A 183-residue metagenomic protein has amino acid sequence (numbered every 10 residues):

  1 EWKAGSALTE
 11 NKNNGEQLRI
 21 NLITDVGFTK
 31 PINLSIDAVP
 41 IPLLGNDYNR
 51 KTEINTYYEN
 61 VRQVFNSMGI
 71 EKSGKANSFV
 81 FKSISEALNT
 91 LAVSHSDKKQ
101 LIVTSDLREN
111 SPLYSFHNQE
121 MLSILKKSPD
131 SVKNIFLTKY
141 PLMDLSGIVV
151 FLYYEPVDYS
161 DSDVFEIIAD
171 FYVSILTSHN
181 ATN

Functional and structural regions predicted by a protein language model:
E1-L43, K99-V103: Von Willebrand factor
E1-S6, S78-S85, L122-F136, V164-S174: Well-ordered, non-membrane alpha-helical segments in soluble/globular domains
L8-K12, N89-H95, K139-D144: Surface-exposed acidic, glycine-flexible loop patches that form ligand/cofactor-binding and adhesion interfaces
N14-I20, K99-I102, P141-P156, T182-N183: Hydrophobic beta-strand segments of well-ordered beta-sheets in folded domains
I41-S96: Von Willebrand factor
A87, K98-N110: DG-centered beta-turn motif at the end of beta-strands
R108-F165: VWA/integrin I-like adhesion module and closely mimicked acidic/polar interface patches used
P156-N183: Von Willebrand factor A/integrin I-like adhesion domains
